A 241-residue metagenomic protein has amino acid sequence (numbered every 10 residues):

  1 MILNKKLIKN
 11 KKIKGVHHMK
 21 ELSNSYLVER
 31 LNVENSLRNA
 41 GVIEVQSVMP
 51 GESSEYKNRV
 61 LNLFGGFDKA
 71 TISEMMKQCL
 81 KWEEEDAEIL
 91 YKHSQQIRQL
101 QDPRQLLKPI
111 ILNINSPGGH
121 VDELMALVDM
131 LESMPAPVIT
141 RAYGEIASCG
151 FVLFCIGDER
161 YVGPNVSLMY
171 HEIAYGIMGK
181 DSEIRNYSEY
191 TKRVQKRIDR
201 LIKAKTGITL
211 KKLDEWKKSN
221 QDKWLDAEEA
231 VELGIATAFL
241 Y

Functional and structural regions predicted by a protein language model:
I2-Y241: Terminal-region recognition feature
